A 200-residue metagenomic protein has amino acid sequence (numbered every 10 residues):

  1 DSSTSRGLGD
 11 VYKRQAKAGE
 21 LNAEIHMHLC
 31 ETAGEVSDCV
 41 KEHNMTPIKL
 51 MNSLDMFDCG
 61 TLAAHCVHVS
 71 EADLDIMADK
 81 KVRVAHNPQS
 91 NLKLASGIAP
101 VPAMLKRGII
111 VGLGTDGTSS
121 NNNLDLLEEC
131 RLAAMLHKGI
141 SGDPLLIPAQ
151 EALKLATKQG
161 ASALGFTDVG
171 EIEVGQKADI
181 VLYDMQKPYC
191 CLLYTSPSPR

Functional and structural regions predicted by a protein language model:
D1, P47-I48, T157: Generic structural marker for isolated residues within well-ordered, non-membrane alpha-helices of soluble domains
D1-Y12, Y194-P199: Single conserved hydrophobic/aromatic residue that forms the stacking wall/gate of nucleotide- or nucleobase-binding
R6, D10-R83, A95-V111, E128-R131: Histidine/acidic residue-rich metal-binding segments in metalloenzymes
L29, P88, D184-Q186: Nucleotide-sugar donor-binding loop of glycosyltransferases
A33, Y189-L192: Short, solvent-exposed loop/turn segments at secondary-structure junctions
S53-G60, P102-Y189, R200: His/Asp/Glu-enriched, well-ordered alpha-helical/loop segment that forms or immediately abuts the divalent-metal
N87-P88, T115: Short beta->alpha connector loops at strand-helix junctions that form conserved, small/polar/Pro-enriched
